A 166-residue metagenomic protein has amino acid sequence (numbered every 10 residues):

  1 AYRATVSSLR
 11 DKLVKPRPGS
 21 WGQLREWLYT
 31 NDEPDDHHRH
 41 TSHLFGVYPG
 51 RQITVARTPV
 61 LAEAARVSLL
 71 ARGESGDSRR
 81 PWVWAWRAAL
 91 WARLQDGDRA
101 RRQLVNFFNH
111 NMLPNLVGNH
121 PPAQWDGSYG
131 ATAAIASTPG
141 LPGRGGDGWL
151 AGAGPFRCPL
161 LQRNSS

Functional and structural regions predicted by a protein language model:
A1, F45-R57, W86-Q95, A134-G143: Well-ordered alpha-helical scaffold segments within catalytic/enzyme domains
A1-S78, R102-N115: Extended glycan-interaction surfaces of carbohydrate-active proteins
V6, H38, S42, R80-W84 (+1 more regions): Active-site-proximal structural scaffolding
L24-D36, L94, P122-T132: Carbohydrate-binding/catalytic loop surfaces
W27, W82, L150-G152: Tryptophan-centered motif/residue detector
V67-S68, P81, W86, R163-S166: In a subset of proteins, long, contiguous C-terminal domains/tails are tracked
W84-W91, N119-Q124: Conserved short loop/turn motifs at secondary-structure junctions
D98-S166: Non-catalytic C-terminal accessory modules of carbohydrate-active enzymes
